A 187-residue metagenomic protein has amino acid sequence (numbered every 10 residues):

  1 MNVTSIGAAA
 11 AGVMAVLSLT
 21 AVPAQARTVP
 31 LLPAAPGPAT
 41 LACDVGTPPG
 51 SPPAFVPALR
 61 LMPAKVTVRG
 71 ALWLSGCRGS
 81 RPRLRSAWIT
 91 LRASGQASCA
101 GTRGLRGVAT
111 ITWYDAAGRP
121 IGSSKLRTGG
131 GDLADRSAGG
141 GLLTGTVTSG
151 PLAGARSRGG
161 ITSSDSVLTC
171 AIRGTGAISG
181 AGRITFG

Functional and structural regions predicted by a protein language model:
M1-T28: Secretory targeting and sorting signals
I6, L17-V22, A34-P36, A116 (+2 more regions): Low-complexity, intrinsically disordered/propeptide-like segments
A8, V13, M62, L133-D135 (+3 more regions): A broad, structure-centric signal for solvent-exposed, well-ordered loop/edge residues that line or flank functional
A11-V16, T28-V29, P38, G140 (+2 more regions): Generic N-terminal initiation segments characterized by hydrophobic and/or small/turn-forming residues
L19-A21, P33-A34, L61, D135 (+3 more regions): Generic detector of low-complexity/intrinsically disordered segments and short hydrophobic N-terminal stretches
R27-S94, V167-G187: N-terminal segment immediately downstream of the Sec signal-peptide cleavage site in secreted/extracellular proteins
P53-V147: Predominantly extracellular/secreted and cell-surface proteins with exposed, flexible low-complexity segments
G140-G187: Extracellularly exposed regions in secreted/surface proteins, prominently low-complexity, repeat-rich
